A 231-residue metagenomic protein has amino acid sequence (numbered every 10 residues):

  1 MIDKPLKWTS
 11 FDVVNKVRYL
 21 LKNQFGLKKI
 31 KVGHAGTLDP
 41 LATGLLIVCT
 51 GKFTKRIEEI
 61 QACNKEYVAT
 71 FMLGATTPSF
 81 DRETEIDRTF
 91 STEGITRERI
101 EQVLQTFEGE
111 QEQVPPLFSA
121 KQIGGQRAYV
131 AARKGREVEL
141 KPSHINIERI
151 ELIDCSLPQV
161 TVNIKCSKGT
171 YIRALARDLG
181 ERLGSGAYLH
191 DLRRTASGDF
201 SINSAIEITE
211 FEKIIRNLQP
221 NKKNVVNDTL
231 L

Functional and structural regions predicted by a protein language model:
M1-L231: Catalytic/RNA-binding core of pseudouridine synthases
